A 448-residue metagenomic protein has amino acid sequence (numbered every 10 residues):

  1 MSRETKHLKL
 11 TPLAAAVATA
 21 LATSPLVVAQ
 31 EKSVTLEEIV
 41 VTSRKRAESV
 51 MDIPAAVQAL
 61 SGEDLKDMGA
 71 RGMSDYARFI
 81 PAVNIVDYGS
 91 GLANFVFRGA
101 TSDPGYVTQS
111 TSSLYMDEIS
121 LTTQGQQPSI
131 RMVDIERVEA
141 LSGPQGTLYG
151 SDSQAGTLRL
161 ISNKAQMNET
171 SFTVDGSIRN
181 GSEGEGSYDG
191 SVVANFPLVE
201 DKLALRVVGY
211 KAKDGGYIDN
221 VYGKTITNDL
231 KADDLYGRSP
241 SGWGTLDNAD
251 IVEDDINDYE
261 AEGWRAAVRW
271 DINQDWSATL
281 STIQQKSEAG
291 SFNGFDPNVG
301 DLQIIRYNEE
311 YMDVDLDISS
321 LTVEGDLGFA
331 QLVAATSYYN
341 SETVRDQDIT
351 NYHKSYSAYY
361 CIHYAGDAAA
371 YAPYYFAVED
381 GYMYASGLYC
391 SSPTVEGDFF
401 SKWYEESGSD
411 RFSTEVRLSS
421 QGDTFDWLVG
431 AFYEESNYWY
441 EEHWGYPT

Functional and structural regions predicted by a protein language model:
M1-M68, M73-F79, Q274, A278 (+1 more regions): N-terminal Sec signal peptide and the immediately downstream disordered periplasmic leader that contains the TonB box
V57, L65, A77, V138-G143 (+2 more regions): Non-catalytic regulatory/gating segments with a bias toward low-complexity or hydrophobic composition
M73, N94-V96, P128, A140 (+2 more regions): N-terminal periplasmic accessory domains that precede and gate Gram-negative outer-membrane beta-barrel machines
S74, R78-I119: Extracytoplasmic beta-strand/coil segments of soluble accessory domains associated with Gram-negative outer-membrane
D117-P144, L160-S162, G190-V192, D234-G237: Short acidic/polar hinge/loop motifs at secondary-structure boundaries that mediate gating or recognition
S171, E183-A289, D317-I318, G408-T414 (+2 more regions): Transmembrane beta-barrel wall of Gram-negative outer-membrane proteins
I218-D254, G290-Y307, T350-Y404, H443-T448: Solvent-exposed loop segments that connect transmembrane elements
S319-T343, E396-T448: Face-selective signature of the C-terminal outer-membrane beta-barrel domain
